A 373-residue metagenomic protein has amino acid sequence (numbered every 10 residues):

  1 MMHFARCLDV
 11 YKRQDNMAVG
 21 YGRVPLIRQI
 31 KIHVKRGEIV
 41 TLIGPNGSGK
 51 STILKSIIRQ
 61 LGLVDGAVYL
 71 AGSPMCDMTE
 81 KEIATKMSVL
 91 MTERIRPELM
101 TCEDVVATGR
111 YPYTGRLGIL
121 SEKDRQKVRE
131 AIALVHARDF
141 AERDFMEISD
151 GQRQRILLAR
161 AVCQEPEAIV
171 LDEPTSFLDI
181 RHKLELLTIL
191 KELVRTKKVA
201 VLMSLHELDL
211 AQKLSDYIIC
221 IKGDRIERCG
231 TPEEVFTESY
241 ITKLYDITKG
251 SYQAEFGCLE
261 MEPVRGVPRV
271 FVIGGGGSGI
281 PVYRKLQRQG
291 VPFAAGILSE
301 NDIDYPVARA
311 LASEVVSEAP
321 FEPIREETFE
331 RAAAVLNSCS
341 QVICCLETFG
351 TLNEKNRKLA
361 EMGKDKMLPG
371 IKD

Functional and structural regions predicted by a protein language model:
I58: Helix-to-loop junction immediately C-terminal to a conserved catalytic motif
G66-P74, I83: Conserved ABC transporter NBD signature motif
A107, E122-F140: Conserved ABC ATPase "signature" region
G118-I119, D144-I148, Q152: Conserved ABC ATPase signature
E165: Conserved catalytic motifs of ABC-family nucleotide-binding domains
I169-E173: Catalytic Walker B motif of ABC-type/P-loop ATPase nucleotide-binding domains
D246-E327, C344-C345, G350-N353, L368-D373: ABC ATPase nucleotide-binding domains
